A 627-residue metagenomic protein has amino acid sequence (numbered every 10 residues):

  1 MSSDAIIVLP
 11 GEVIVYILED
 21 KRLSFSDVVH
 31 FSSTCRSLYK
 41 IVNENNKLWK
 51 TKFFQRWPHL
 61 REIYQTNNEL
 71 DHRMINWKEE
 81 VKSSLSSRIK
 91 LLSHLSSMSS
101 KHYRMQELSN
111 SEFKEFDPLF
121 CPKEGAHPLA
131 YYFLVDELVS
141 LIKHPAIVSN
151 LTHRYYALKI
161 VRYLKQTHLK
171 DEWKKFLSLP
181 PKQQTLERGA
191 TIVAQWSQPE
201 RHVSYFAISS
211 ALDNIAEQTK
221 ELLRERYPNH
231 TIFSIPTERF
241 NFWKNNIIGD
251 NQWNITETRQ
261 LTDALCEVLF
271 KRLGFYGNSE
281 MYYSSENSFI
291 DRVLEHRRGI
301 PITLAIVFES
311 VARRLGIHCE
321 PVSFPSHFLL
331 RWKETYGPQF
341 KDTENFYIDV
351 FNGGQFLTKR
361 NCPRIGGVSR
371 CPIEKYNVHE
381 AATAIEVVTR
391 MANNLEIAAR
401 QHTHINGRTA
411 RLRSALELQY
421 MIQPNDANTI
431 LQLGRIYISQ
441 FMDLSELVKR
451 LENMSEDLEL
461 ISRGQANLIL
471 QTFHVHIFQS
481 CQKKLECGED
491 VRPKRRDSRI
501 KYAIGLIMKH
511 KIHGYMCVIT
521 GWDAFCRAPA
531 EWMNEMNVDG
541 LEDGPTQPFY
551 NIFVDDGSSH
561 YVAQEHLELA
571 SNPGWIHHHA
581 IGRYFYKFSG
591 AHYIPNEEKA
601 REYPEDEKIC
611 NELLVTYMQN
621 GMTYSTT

Functional and structural regions predicted by a protein language model:
S2-F133: Skp1-binding F-box subdomain of Cullin-RING ligase substrate receptors
N214-I290: Secondary-structure boundary elements
T303-I373: Hydrophobic/aromatic-rich core segments of domains that either
I385-H402, N425-S439, G464-H476: Amphipathic alpha-helical repeat scaffolds of TPR domains
L468-I504, H513, C526, S625: Mixed-charge, Lys/Arg-rich low-complexity intrinsically disordered regions
Y515-D523: Short beta-strand-centered aromatic/proline hotspots
F525-M536: Short, solvent-exposed secondary-structure boundary/capping segments
F553-T627: Intrinsically disordered, low-complexity, charged/polar segments
